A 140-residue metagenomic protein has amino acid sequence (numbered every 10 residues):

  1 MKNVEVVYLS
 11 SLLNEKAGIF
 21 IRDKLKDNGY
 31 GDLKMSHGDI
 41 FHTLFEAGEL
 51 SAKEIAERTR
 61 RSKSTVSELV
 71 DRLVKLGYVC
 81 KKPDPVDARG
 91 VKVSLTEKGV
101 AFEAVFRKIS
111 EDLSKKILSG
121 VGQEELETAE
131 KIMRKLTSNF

Functional and structural regions predicted by a protein language model:
M1, Q123-F140: C-terminal regulatory/oligomerization modules of transcriptional regulators
M1-G31: N-terminal leader segment of winged-helix/HTH proteins
K2, S36-H37, K98, E125: N-terminal positioning helix adjacent to the helix-turn-helix/winged-helix DNA-binding module
L13, A17, K24, T59 (+4 more regions): Alpha-helical linker/hinge and terminal dimerization helices associated with HTH transcriptional regulators
F20-T65: N-terminal helix-turn-helix DNA-binding core of bacterial DNA-binding proteins
A47, A52-K53, G77-Y78, K92 (+1 more regions): Alpha-helical transmembrane segments and membrane-interface helix-loop junctions in multi-pass membrane proteins
E68: DNA-binding alpha-helical recognition surfaces that contact promoter or target DNA
D71-K131: Charged, amphipathic alpha-helical coiled-coil/dimerization segments
